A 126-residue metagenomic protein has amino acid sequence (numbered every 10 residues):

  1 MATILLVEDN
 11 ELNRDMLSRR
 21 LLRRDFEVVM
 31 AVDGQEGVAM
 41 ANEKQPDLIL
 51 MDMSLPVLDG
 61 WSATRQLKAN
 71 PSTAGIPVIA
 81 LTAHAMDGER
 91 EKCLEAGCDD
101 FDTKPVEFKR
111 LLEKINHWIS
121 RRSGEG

Functional and structural regions predicted by a protein language model:
E8: Conserved acidic carboxylate
E11-V29: Two-component/phosphorelay signaling modules centered on CheY-like receiver
M30, L55-L58, G75, D87: Residue-level signal for the "D+5" position in two-component response regulator receiver
K44-L50, L55: Active-site beta3 strand of CheY-like receiver
V106-I115: C-terminal output helix
